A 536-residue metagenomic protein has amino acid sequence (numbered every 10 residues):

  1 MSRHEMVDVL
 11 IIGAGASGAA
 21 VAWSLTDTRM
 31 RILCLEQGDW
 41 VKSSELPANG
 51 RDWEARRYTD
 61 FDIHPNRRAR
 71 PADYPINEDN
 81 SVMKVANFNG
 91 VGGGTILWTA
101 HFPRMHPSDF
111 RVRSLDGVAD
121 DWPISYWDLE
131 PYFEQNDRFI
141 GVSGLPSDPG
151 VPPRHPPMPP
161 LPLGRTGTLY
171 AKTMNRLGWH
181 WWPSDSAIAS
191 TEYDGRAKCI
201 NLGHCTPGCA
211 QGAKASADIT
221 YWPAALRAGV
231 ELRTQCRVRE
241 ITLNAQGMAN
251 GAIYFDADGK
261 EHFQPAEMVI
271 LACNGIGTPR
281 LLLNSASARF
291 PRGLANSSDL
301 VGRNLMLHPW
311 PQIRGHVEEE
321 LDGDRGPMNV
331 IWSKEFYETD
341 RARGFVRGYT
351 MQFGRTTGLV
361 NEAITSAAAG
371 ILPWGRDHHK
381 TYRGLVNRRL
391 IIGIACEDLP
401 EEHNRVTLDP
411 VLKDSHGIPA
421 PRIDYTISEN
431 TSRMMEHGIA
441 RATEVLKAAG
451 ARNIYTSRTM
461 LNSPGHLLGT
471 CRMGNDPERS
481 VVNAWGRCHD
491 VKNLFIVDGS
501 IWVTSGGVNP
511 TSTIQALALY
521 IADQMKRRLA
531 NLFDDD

Functional and structural regions predicted by a protein language model:
S2-S114, V118, P123-W127, P131-E134 (+5 more regions): N-terminal glycine-rich phosphate/pyrophosphate-binding loop and immediately adjacent elements
D27, R31, G38-R51, Q211 (+6 more regions): Glycine-rich loop(s) and the adjacent beta-strand/alpha-helix scaffold that form part
C34, L232-R233, I496-V497: Short hydrophobic beta-strand that contains or immediately precedes a catalytic carboxylate
S44, S143-H155, R452-T459, N531-D536: Short, glycine/acidic-rich hinge or "gate" loops at secondary-structure transitions that mediate conformational
Y58-D60, D73-E78, H101-R104, R113-V238 (+3 more regions): Conserved redox-cofactor binding core of oxidoreductases
A69, P183-A187, Y193-D194, K198-C205 (+7 more regions): A glycine-rich dinucleotide-binding beta-alpha-beta segment and adjacent secondary-structure elements that constitute
D73-N87, G94, W122-P123, S298-P421 (+5 more regions): FAD cofactor-binding and catalytic pocket of flavoenzymes
T504-D523: A conserved FAD-binding loop/helix module that cradles the flavin
